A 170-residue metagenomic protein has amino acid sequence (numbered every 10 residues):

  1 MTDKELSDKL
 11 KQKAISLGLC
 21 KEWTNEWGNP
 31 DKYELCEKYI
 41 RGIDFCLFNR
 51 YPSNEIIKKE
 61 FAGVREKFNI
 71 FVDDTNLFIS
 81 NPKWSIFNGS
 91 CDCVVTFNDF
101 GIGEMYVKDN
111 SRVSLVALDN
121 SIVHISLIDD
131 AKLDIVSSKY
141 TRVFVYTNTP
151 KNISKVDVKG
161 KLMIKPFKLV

Functional and structural regions predicted by a protein language model:
M1-D109, S114, I122, S126-V170: Short, glycine-biased loop/turn motifs at secondary-structure junctions and in low-complexity Ser/Thr/Pro-rich termini
